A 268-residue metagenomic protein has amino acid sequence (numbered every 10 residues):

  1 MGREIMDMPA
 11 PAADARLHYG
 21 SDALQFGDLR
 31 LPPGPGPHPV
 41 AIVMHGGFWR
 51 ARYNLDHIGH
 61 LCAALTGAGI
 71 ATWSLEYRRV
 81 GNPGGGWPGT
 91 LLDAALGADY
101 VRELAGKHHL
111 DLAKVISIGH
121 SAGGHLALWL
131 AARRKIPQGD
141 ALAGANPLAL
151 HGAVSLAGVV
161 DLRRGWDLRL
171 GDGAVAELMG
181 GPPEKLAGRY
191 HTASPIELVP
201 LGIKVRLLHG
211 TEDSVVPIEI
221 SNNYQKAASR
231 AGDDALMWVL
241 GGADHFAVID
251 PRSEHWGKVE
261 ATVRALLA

Functional and structural regions predicted by a protein language model:
M1-P35: N-terminal cap/lid segment of alpha/beta-hydrolase-fold proteins
P9-A12, D22, R164-E197: Mobile cap/lid helix-loop segments that gate and shape the active-site cleft of serine hydrolases
P33-P37, A41-A64: Short, surface-exposed "cap/lid" segments of acyl-processing enzymes
R52-L61, S74-K114: Catalytic nucleophile-loop/oxyanion-hole region of alpha/beta-hydrolase and closely related hydrolase-like folds
D99-L168: Primarily recognizes the serine-hydrolase "nucleophile elbow" in alpha/beta-hydrolase and SGNH/GDSL folds
L207-H209, D213: Short beta-strand/loop motif that positions the catalytic acidic residue of the alpha/beta-hydrolase fold
S214-N223: Conserved alpha/beta-hydrolase "acid-adjacent" motif
A243-E254: Catalytic histidine-centered segment of alpha/beta-hydrolase-like enzymes
